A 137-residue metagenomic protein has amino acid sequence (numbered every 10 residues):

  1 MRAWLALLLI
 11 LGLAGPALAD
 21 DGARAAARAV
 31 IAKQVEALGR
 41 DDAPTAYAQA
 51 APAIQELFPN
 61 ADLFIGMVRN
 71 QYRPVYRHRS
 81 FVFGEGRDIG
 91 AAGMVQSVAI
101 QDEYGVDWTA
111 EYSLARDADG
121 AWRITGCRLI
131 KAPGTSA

Functional and structural regions predicted by a protein language model:
W4-A14: Bacterial N-terminal signal peptides
G15-A19: Sec/Tat signal peptide C-region and signal peptidase I cleavage site
D21, A25-A29, K33, A43-G93: Short solvent-exposed beta->alpha transition segments
E85-A137: Exposed beta-sheet edge and beta->alpha loop/turn motif
